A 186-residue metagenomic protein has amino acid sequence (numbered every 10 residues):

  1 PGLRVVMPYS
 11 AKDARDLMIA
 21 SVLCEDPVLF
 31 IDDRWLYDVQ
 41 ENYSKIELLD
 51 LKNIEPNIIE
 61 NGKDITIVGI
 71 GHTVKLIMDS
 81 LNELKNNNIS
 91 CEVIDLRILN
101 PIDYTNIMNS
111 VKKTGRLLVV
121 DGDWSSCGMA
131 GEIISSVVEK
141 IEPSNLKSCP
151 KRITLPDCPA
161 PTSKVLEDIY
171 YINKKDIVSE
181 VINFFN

Functional and structural regions predicted by a protein language model:
P1-C24, E180, F185: Conserved thiamine diphosphate
S21, E25-P27, I133-V138: Glycine- and acidic-residue-enriched helix-capping/beta->alpha junction motif
R34-N186: Thiamine diphosphate
